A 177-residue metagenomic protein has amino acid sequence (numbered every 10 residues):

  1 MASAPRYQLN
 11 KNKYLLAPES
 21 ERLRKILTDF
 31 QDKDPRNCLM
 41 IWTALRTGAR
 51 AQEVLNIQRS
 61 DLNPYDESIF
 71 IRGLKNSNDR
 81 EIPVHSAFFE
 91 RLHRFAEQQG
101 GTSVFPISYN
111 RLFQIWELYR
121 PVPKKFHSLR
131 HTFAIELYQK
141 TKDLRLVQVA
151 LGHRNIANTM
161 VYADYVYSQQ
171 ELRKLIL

Functional and structural regions predicted by a protein language model:
M1-R22, R72, E97-Q99: Flexible interdomain linker/hinge and immediately adjacent N-terminus of the catalytic tyrosine-recombinase domain
A17-E19, T47, N56-F88: Conserved tyrosine-mediated DNA breakage-rejoining catalytic core shared by Y-recombinases
A17-T47: Basic, Lys/Arg- and aromatic-enriched nucleic-acid-binding interface segment
S20, H85-P123, H127: Active-site/catalytic core of tyrosine-dependent DNA strand-transfer enzymes
M40, G48, Q52-N56, V147: Alpha-helix N-cap/helix-start motif at helix boundaries, enriched for small hydrophobics
L62-P64, P123, D143-S168: Short, polar N-cap/turn motifs at the start of nucleic acid-interacting alpha helices
I82-A87, H93, D164-L177: DNA/chromatin major-groove-contacting recognition/catalytic segments
V122-T141: Short basic/aromatic active-site micro-motif
